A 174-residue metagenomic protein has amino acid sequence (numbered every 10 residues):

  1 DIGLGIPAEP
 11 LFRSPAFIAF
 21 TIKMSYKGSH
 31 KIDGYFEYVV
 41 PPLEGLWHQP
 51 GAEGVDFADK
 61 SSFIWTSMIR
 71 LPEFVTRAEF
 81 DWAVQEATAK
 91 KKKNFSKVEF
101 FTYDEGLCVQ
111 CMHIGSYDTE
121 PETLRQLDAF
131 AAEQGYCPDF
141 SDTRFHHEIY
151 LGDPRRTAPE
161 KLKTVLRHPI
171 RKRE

Functional and structural regions predicted by a protein language model:
L4-L11: Short, small-residue-biased leader/transition segments that mark boundaries at the very start of proteins
R13-V55, D59, V75-E79: Short basic (Lys/Arg) and small-residue
A19-K23, T88-K92, A131-Y136: A common structural junction motif
K31-V39, F100-E105, D142-P154: Short proline/glycine- and acidic-rich turn/helix-capping motifs at secondary-structure junctions
S61-R70, R77: Immediate N-terminus of the mature polypeptide
A78-T119: A mid-sequence, solvent-exposed acidic-amphipathic segment
M112-T143: Short, hydrophobic/π-rich interface segment
E148-E174: Short terminal or interdomain "cap/linker" segment that borders an active site or interface and mediates
